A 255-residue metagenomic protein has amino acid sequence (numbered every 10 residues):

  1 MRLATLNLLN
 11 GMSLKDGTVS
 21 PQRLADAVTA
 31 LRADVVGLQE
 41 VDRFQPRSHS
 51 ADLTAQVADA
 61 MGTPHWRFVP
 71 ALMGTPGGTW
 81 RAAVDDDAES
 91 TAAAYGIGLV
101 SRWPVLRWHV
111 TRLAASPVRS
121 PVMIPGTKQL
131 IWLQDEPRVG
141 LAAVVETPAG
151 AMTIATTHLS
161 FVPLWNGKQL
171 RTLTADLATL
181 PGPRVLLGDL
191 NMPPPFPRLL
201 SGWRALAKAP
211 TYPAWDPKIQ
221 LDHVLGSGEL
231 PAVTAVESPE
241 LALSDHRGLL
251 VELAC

Functional and structural regions predicted by a protein language model:
M1-A94, G167-T172, M192, C255: N-terminal, active-site-proximal structural segment of metallo-dependent hydrolase catalytic domains
M1-L14, H109-T111, A142, A151-S160: Active-site-proximal beta-strand elements of phosphoester/diester hydrolases
N10-L14, D42, A115-W132, T156-P163: Surface-exposed cleft-lining segments at the edges of enzyme active sites
T79-A82, S120-Q129, R204-K208, P231-T234: Short Pro/Gly-enriched beta-strand edge/turn motifs at strand-loop
A83-E89, T127-W132, A209-P213, V236-P239: Short, P/G- and charge-enriched loop/turn segments at secondary-structure junctions
A93-G98, E136-A142, I219-V224, D245-L250: Short hydrophobic/aromatic beta-strand or adjacent loop that forms the aromatic wall/cage of a ligand/substrate-binding
S101-P148: Active-site catalytic loop in hydrolytic enzyme cores
V105-V110, T147, V162-G167, R171 (+2 more regions): Metal-dependent phosphoester-hydrolase catalytic domains
